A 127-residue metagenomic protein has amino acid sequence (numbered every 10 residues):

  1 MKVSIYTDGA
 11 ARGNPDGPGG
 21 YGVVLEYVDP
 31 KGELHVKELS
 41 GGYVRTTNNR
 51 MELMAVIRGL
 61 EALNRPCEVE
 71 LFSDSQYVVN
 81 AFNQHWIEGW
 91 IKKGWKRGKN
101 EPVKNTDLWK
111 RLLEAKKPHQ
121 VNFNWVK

Functional and structural regions predicted by a protein language model:
M1-R50, M54, E61-C67: RNase H-like nuclease fold core
A10-D16, I57-K127: RNase H catalytic domain
